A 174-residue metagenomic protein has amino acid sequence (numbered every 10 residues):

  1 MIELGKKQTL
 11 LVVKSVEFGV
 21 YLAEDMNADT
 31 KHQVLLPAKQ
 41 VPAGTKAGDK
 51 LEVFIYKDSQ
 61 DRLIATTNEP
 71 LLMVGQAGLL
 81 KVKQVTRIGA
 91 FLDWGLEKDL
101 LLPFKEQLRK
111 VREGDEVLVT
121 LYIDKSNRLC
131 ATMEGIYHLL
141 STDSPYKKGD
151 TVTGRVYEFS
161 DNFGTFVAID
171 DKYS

Functional and structural regions predicted by a protein language model:
M1-S174: Single-stranded RNA-binding regions, centering on S1/OB-family and related RNA-binding modules
